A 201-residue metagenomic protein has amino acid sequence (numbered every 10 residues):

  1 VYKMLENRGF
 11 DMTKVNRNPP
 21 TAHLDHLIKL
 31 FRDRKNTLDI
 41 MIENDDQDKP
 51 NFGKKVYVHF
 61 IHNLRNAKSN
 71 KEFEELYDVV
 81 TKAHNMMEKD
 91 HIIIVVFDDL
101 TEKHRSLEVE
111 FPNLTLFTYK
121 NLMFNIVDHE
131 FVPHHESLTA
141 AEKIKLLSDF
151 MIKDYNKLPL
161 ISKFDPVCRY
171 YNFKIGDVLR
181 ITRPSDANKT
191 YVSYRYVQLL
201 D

Functional and structural regions predicted by a protein language model:
V1-H91, E102-E110, K120-N125, L200-D201: Helix-rich terminal scaffold detector
R105-L146: Extended boundary segments
K153-D165: Short, structured beta-strand/loop micro-motifs enriched in basic residues and often containing a Trp
R183-P184: Short, surface-exposed secondary-structure boundary micro-motifs
A187-Y196: Short, Lys/Arg- and Gly-enriched loop/turn segments at beta-strand edges
